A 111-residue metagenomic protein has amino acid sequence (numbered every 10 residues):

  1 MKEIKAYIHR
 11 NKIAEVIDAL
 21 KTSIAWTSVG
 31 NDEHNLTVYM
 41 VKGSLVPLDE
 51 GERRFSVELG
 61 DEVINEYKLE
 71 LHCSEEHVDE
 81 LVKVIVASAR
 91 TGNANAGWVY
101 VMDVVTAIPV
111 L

Functional and structural regions predicted by a protein language model:
M1-L111: Positively charged, small/polar-rich N-terminal and surface patches that mediate targeting and assembly and bind
